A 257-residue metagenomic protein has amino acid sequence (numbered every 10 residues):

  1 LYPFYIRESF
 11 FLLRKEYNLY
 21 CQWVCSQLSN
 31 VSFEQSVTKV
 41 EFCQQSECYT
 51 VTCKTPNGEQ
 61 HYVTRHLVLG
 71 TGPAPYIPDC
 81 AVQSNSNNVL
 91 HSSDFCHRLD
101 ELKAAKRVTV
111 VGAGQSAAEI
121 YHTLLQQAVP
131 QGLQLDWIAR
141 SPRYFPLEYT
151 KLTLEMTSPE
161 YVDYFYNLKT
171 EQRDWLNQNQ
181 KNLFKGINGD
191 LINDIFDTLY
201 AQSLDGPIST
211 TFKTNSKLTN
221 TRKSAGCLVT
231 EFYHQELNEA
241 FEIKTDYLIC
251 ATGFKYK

Functional and structural regions predicted by a protein language model:
L1-P3: Flavin (FAD/FMN) cofactor-binding and adjacent substrate-gating region of FAD-dependent oxidoreductase domains
I6-Q115, E119-K257: Flavin (primarily FAD) cofactor-binding/catalytic cores of flavoenzymes
